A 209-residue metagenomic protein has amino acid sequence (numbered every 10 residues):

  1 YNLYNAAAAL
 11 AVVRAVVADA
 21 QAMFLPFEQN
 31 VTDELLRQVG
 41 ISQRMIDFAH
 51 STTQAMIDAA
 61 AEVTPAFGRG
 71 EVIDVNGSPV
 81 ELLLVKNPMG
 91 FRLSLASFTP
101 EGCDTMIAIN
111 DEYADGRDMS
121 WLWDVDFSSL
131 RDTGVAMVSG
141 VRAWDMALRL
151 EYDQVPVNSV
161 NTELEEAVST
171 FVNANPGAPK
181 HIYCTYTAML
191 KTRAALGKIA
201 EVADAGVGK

Functional and structural regions predicted by a protein language model:
Y1-A9, T64-R69: Short glycine/threonine-rich catalytic loop with a Thr-x-Gly-x-Asp
N5, A9, A136, I182: Residue-level signal for inorganic ion chemistry
A6-V16, S94: Buried hydrophobic packing segments
V13-E81, V85: Gly/charged, well-structured mid-domain segments that form the phosphate/adenylate-handling core of ATP-dependent
V16, F98-C103, F171-P179: Glycine-rich phosphate-binding loop signature in dinucleotide/nucleotide-binding domains
V63-A66, S78-P79, L84-T162, A203 (+1 more regions): Active-site beta-alpha connecting loops in nucleotide-dependent enzymes
S159-V172: A short, well-structured beta->alpha microelement
T185-K209: Glycine/aspartate-rich loop-and-adjacent alpha/beta segment that forms the canonical ThDP
